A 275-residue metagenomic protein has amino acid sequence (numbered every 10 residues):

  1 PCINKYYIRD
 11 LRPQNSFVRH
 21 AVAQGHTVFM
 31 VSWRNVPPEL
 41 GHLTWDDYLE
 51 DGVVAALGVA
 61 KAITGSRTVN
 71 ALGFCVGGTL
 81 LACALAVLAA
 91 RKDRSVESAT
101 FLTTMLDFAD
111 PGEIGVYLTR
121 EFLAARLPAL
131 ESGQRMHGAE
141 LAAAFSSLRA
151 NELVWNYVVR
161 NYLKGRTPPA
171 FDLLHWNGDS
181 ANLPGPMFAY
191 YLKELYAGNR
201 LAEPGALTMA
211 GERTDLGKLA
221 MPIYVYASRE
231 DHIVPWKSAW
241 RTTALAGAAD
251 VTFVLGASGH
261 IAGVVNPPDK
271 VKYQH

Functional and structural regions predicted by a protein language model:
P1-P38: Short, surface-exposed "cap/lid" segments of acyl-processing enzymes
L40-T64: Alpha/beta-hydrolase active-site loop
L57-G77: Alpha/beta-hydrolase fold nucleophile elbow
A62, S66, L80, A84-F188: Alpha/beta-hydrolase-fold enzymes
N177-T214, M221: Mobile cap/lid helix-loop segments that gate and shape the active-site cleft of serine hydrolases
L192, T242, A246-H275: Catalytic histidine neighborhood in serine/cysteine hydrolases with alpha/beta-hydrolase-type architecture
L219, V225-A227, D231: Short beta-strand/loop motif that positions the catalytic acidic residue of the alpha/beta-hydrolase fold
H232-S238: Conserved alpha/beta-hydrolase "acid-adjacent" motif
